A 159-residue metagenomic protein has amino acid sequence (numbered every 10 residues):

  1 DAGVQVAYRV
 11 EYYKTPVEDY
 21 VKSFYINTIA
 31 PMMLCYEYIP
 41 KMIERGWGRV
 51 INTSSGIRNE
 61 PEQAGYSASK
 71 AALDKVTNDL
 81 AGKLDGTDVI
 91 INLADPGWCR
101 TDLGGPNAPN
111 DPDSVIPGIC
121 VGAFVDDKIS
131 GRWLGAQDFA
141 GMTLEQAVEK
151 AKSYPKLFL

Functional and structural regions predicted by a protein language model:
D1-Y8: Conserved NAD(P)H cofactor-binding loop of Rossmann-fold oxidoreductase domains
V4, Y13-M32, W47, I51 (+1 more regions): Catalytic Tyr-X3-Lys loop
Y13, P61-S69, V76, D111: The catalytic Tyr-centered alpha-helix of NAD(P)H-dependent dehydrogenases
C35, S69-A72: Active-site helix of classical SDR
C35-Y36, N78: A short, exposed helix-loop element centered on a Lys and neighboring polar residues
M42-S54, G86-V89: Active-site loop of short-chain dehydrogenase/reductase
E60-P61, D79-V89: Active-site-adjacent segment of SDR/Rossmann-fold oxidoreductases
L93-A94, G105-L159: C-terminal helical subdomain
